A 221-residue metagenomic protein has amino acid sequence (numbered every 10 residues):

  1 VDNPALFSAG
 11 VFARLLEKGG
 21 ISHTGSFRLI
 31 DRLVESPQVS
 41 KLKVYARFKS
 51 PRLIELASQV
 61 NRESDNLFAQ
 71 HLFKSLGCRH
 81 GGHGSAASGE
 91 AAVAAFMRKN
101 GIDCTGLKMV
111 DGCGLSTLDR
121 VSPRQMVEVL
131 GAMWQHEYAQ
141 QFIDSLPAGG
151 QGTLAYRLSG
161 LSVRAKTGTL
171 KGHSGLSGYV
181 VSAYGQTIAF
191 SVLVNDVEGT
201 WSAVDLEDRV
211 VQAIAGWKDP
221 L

Functional and structural regions predicted by a protein language model:
V1-L130, W134-Q140: A small/polar active-site loop signature that marks catalytic segments
A92-A95, N100-L221: C-terminal soluble interaction/assembly domains
